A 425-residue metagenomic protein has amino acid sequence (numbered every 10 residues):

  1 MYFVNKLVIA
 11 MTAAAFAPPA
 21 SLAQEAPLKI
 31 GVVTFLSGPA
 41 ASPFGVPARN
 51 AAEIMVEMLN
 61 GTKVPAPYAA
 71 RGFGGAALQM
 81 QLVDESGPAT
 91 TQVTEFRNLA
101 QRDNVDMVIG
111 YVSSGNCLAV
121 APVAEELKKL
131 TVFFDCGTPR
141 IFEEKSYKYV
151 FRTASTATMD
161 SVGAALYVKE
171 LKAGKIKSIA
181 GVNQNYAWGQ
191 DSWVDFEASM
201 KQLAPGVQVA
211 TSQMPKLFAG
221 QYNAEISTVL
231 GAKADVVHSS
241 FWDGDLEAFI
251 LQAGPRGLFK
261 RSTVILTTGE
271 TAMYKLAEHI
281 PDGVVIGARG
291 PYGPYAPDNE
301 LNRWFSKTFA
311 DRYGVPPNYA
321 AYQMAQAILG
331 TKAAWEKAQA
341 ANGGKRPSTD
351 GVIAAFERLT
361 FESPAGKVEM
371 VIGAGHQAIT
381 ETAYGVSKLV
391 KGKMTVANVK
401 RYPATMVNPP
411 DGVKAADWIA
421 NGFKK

Functional and structural regions predicted by a protein language model:
Y2-L22: Gram-negative bacterial Sec-dependent N-terminal signal peptides
L28, D282, T360-K425: Solvent-exposed, acidic/polar segments of extracytosolic/periplasmic ligand-binding ectodomains
G31-M55, L59, V83-A89, V112-S113 (+3 more regions): Extracytoplasmic "Venus flytrap"
V32, L99-V112, V132-F134, S178-N183 (+4 more regions): Periplasmic-binding protein-like
P43-P47, T62-E144, T153, P215-N223 (+1 more regions): Beta-alpha junction/loop-to-helix N-cap segments that form part of ligand/metal-binding clefts
T94, P139-F142, Y147-P255, P294-W304 (+1 more regions): Extracellular/periplasmic Venus flytrap/periplasmic-binding protein
A253-Q326, E336-N342, A397-K424: Extracellular/periplasmic periplasmic-binding protein-like sensory domains
E336-A354: Short, charged, surface-exposed loops that flank catalytic or proteolytic processing sites
